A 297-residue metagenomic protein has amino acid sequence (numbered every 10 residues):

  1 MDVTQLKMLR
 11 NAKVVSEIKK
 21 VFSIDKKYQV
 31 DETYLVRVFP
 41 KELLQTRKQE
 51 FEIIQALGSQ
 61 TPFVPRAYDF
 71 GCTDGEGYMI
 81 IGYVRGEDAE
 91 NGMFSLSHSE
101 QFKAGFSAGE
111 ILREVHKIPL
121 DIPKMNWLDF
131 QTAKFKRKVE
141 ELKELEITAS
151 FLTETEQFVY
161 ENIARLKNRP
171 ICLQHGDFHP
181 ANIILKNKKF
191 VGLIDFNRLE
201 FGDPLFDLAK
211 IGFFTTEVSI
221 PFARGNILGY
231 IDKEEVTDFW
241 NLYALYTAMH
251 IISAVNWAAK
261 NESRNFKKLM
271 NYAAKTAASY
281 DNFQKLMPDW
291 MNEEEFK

Functional and structural regions predicted by a protein language model:
M1-R10, F106, E114-G176, A273-K297: An alpha-helical support segment within catalytic cores of ATP-dependent transferases
L6-V14, Q60-V64, K167, E234: Short secondary-structure junctions
S16-W127, S150: ATP-binding pocket architecture of kinase catalytic cores
K26-V30, V36, Y160-L208: Active-site acidic catalytic loop and adjacent metal/ATP-binding pocket of ATP-dependent phosphoryl transfer enzymes
R37-F39, Y68, L173-G176, L193-I194 (+2 more regions): Short beta-strand segments
L43, D88, I183, F201 (+1 more regions): Conserved protein kinase catalytic core
A89-S95, K103, K117-A133, K143 (+4 more regions): Inter-domain helical "communication" segments and dimerization helices that couple sensory or membrane-embedded modules
F106, K210-K297: Helix-rich C-terminal or lid/interface subdomains of diverse kinases
